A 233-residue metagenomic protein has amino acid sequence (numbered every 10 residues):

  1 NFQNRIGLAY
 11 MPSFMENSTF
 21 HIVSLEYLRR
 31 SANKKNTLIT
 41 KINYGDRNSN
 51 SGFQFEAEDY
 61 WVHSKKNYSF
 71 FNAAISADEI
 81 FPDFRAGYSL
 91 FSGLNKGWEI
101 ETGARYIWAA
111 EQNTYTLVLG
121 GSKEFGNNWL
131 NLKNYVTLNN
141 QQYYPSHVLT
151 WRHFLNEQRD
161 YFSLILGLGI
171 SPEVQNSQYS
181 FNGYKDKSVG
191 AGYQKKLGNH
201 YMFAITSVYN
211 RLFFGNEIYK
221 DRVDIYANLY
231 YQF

Functional and structural regions predicted by a protein language model:
N1, I6, T40, N48-S49: Extended, compositionally biased low-complexity polar/Lys-Gly-rich tracts and adjacent boundary/linker regions are
N1-K35: Short glycine/proline- and aromatic-enriched beta-strand/turn motifs that initiate or cap beta-hairpins
P12-S24, I42-E58, F70-I225: Outer-membrane beta-barrel translocator/channel fold
A32-N33, S64, N95, G198: Residue-level recognition of beta-strand termini and adjacent short loop/turns
N36-T37, N67: Short, basic/glycine-rich phosphate-binding loops at helix/coil junctions that contact nucleotide phosphates
W61: Acidic (Asp/Glu)-rich catalytic clusters
R152-H153, L229-F233: Short beta-strand-to-coil "C-cap" segments at the C-terminal boundary of structured domains/repeats, marking
